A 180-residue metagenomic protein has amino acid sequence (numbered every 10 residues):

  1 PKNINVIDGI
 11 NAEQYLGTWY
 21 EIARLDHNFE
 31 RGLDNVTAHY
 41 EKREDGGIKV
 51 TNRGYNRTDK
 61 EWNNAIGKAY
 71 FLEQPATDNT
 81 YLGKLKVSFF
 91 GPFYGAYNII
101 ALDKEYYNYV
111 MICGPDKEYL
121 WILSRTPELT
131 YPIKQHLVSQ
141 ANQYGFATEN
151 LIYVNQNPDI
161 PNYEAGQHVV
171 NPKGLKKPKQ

Functional and structural regions predicted by a protein language model:
P1-Q180: A beta-rich soluble binding module of mature secreted/lumenal proteins
